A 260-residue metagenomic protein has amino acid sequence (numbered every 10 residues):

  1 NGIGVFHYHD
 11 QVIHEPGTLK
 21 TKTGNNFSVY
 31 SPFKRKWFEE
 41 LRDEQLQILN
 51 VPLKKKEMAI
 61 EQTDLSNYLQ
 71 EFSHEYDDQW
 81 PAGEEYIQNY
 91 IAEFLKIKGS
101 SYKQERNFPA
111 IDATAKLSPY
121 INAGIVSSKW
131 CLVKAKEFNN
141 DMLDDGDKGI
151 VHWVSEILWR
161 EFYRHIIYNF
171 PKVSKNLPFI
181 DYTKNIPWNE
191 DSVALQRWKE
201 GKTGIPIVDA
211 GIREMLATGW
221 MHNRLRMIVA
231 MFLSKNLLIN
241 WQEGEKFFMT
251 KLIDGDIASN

Functional and structural regions predicted by a protein language model:
N1-Q45, L143, R213-E214, S259: Trp/Phe/Arg-rich N-terminal binding region typifying the photolyase-homology
I3, Y90-E93, N236-I239: N-terminal start-of-chain detector that recognizes signal peptides and the immediate post-cleavage beginning
H9-H14, S101-K103, D147, K246-F247: Short amphipathic alpha-helical surface micro-motifs
L19, Y30, Y102, W188 (+1 more regions): Short clusters of hydrophobic/aromatic residues that line enzyme substrate/ligand-binding pockets
P32-I180: Glycine/tryptophan-enriched, flexible segments
K116-N260: Active-site-proximal binding-pocket segments
